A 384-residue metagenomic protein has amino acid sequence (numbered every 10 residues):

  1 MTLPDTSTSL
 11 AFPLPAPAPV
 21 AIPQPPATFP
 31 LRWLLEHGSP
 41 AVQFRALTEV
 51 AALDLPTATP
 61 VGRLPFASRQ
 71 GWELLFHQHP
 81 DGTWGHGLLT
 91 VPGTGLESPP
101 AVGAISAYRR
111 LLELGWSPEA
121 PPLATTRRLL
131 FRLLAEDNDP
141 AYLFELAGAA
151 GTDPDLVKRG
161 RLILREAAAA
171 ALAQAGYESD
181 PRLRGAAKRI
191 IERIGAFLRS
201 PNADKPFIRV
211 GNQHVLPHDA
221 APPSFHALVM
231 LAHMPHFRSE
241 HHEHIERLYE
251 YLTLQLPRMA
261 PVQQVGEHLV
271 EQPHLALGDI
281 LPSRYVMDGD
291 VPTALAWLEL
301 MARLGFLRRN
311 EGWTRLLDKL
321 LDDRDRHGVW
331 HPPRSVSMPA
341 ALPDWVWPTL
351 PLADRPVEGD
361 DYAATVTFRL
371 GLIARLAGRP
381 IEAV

Functional and structural regions predicted by a protein language model:
T2-V384: Preference for long, amphipathic alpha-helical scaffolds in soluble/luminal domains and all-alpha bundles
